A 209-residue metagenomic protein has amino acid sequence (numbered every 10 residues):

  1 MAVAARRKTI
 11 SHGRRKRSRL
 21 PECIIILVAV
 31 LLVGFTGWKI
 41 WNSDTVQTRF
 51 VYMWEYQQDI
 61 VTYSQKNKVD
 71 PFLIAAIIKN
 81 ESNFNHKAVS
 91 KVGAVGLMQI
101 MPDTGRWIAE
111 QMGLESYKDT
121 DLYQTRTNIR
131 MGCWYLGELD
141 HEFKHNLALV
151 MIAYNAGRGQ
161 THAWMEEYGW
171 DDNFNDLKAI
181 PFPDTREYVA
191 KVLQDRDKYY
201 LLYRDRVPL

Functional and structural regions predicted by a protein language model:
M1-R19: N-terminal Lys/Arg-rich, disordered targeting/topogenic segments
K16-I24, L147: Structural motif marking the loop-to-transmembrane transition
E22-K39: Hydrophobic membrane-insertion alpha-helices, especially the h-region of bacterial N-terminal signal peptides
W38-L209: Catalytic glycan-binding domains that act on GlcNAc-containing polysaccharides
